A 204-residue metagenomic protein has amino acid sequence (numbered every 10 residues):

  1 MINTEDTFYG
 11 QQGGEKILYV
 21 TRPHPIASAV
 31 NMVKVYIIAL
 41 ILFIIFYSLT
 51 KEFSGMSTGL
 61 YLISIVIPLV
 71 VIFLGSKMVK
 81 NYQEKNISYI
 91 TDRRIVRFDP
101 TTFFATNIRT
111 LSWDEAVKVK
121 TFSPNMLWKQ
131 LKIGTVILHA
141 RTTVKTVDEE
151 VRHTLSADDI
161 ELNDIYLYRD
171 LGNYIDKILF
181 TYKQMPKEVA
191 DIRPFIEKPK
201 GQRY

Functional and structural regions predicted by a protein language model:
M1-F53, P186, A190, E197-Y204: N-terminal membrane-targeting/pre-transmembrane regions
F8-G10, K80, I87, L127-K129 (+1 more regions): Short secondary-structure boundary/capping segments
L18-V20, Y89-T91, V96-R97, I137-H139: Soluble periplasmic/extracytoplasmic beta-strand elements of cell-envelope proteins
K34-L42, I63-L74: Lipid-exposed faces of alpha-helical membrane segments in multi-pass integral membrane proteins
L49-P68: Hydrophobic alpha-helical transmembrane segments
V71-K120: Conserved beta-hairpin
T102-N107, F122-T135: Short acidic, Gly/Pro-enriched loop/turn segments at secondary-structure junctions
Q130-Y204: A membrane-cytosol interface segment of integral membrane proteins
